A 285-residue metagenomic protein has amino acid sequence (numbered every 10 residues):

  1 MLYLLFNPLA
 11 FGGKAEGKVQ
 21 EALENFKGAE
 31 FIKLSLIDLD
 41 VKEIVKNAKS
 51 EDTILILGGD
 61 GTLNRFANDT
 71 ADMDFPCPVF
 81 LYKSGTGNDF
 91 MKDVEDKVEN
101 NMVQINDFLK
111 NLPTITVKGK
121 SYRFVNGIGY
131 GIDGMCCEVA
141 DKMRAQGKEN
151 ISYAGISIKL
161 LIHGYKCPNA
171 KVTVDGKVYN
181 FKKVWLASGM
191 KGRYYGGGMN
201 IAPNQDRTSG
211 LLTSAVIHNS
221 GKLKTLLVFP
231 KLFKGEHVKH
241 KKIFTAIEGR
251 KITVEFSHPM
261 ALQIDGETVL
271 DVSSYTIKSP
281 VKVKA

Functional and structural regions predicted by a protein language model:
M1-L57, N64, N68-M73, E95-E99: ATP/NTP phosphate-donor binding region
Y3-F6, I32-L36, D72-W185: Catalytic core of DAGKc-family lipid kinases
K46-S50, K118, Y179-K182, A246-E248: Flexible, charged surface loops at secondary-structure boundaries
R65-F66, D89-F90, M135, Q263-I264: Phosphate- and divalent-cation-binding pockets in alpha/beta enzyme and binding domains that engage nucleotide-derived
G129, D133, S188-I201: Glycine-rich phosphate/pyrophosphate-binding beta-alpha loops
R144-A154, G197, P203-K224: Gly/Ser/Thr-rich active-site loops/lids in small-molecule metabolic enzymes that frequently grip phosphoryl groups
P168, K183, T208-T213, R250: A generic structural signal for short beta-strands and their flanking turns/coil linkers
G176, D206, V216-A285: ATP/nucleoside-binding phosphotransfer catalytic cores, i.e., glycine-rich phosphate-binding loops
